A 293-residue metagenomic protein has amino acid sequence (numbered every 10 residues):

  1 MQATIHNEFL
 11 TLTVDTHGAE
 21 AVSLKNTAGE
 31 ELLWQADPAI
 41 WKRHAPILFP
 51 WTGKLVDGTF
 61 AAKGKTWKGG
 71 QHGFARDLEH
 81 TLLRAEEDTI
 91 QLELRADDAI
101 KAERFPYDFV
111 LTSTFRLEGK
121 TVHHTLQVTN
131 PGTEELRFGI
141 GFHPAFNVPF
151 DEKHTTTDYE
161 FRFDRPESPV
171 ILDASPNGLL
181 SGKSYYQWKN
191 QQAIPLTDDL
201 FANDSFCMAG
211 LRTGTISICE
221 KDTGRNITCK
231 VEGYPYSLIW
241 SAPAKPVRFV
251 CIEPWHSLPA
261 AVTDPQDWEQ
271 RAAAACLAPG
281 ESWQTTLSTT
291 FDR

Functional and structural regions predicted by a protein language model:
M1-E8: Short, Gly/Pro- and small/polar-rich lid/capping loops
T11-T66: Acidic-aromatic substrate-binding/catalytic surfaces of carbohydrate-active enzymes
V14, F60-K68, L126, A275-F291: Short Pro-Gly-centered flexible turn/kink motifs
K65, G70-G119: Extended, loop-rich substrate-binding clefts of extracytoplasmic carbohydrate-active enzymes
L83-Q91, R116-T121, E220-D222, A244-V247 (+1 more regions): A short, structured loop/turn motif at beta-sheet edges
K101-F146: Acidic, contiguous internal or C-terminal segments within carbohydrate-active enzymes that form a structured patch used
V148, E152-E232: Active-site/ligand-binding surface loops and adjacent short beta/alpha elements that line catalytic pockets across
N226-R293: Active-site pocket scaffolds in enzymes
